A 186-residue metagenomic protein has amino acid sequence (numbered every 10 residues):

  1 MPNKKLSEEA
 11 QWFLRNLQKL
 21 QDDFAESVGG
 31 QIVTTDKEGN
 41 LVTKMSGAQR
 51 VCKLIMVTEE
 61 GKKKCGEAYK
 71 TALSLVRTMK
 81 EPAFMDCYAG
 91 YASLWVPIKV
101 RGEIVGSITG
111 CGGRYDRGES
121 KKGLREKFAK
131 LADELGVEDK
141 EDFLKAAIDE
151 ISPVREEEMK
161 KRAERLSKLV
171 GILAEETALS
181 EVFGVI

Functional and structural regions predicted by a protein language model:
P2-E26, S107-I186: Juxtadomain coupling helices with adjacent low-complexity linkers
P2-G90: Structured interaction and signal-relay segments at domain junctions
E59-K62, R101-E103, G123-R125: Short, charged/polar low-complexity linear motifs in solvent-exposed/disordered segments
R77-A83, I98, G112, D116-G118: Juxtamembrane segments at transmembrane-helix boundaries in multi-pass signal-transduction membrane proteins
S93-G113: A short, hydrophobic, proline-anchored segment that marks a local hinge/packing element in signaling and regulatory
